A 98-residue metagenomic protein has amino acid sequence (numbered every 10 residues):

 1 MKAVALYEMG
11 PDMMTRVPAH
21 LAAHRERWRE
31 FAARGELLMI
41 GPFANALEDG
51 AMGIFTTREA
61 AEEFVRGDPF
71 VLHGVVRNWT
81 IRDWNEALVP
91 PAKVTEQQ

Functional and structural regions predicted by a protein language model:
M1-Q98: Conserved, structured core segments of small domains
